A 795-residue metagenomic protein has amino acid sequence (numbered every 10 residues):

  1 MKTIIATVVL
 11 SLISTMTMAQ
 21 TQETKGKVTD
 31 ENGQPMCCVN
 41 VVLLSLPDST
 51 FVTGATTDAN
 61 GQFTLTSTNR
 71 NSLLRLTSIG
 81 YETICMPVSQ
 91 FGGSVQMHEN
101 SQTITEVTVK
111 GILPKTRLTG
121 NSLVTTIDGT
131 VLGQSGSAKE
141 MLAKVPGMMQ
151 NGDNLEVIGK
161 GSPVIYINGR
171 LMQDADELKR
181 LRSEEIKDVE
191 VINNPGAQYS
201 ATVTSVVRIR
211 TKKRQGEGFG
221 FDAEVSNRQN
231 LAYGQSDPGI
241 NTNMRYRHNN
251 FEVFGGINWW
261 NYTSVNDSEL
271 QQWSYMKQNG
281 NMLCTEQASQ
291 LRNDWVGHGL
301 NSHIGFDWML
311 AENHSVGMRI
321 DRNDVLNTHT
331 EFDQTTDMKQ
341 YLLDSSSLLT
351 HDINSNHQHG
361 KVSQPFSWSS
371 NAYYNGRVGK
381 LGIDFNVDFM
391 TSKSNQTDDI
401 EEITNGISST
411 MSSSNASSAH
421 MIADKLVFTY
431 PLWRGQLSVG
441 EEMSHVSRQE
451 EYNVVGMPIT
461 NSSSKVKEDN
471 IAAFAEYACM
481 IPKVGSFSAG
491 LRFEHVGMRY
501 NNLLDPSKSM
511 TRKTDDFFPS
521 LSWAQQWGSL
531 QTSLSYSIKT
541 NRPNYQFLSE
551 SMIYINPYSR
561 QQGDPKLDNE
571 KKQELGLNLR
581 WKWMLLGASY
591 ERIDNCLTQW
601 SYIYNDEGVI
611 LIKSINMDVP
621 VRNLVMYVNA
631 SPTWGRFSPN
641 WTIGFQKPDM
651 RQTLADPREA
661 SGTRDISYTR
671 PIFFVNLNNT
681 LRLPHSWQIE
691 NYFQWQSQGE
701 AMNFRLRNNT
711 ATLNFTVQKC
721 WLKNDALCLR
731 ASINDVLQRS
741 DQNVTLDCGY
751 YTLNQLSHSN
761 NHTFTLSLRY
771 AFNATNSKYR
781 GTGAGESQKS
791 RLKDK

Functional and structural regions predicted by a protein language model:
N40-L44, T77-Y81, F91-V131, Q150-G152 (+2 more regions): Short, acidic, small-residue-rich periplasmic hinge/interaction motif at the N-terminus of Gram-negative outer-membrane
P47-Q62: Short, acidic Ser/Thr/Gly-rich low-complexity loop/linker segments typical of extracellular and cell-surface proteins
T66, K144, R170-G196: Short acidic/polar hinge/loop motifs at secondary-structure boundaries that mediate gating or recognition
F91-H98, E106, A138-M141, A175-D176 (+3 more regions): N-terminal periplasmic accessory domains that precede and gate Gram-negative outer-membrane beta-barrel machines
K139-L171, R210: Extracytoplasmic beta-strand/coil segments of soluble accessory domains associated with Gram-negative outer-membrane
G299-N327, N354, Q358-N502, A524-Q531 (+4 more regions): Face-selective signature of the C-terminal outer-membrane beta-barrel domain
M421-K425, A472-F474, D568, E574 (+1 more regions): Outer membrane beta-barrel strand-and-loop segments of large Gram-negative receptors, especially TonB-dependent
V466-E468, S509-R512, T540-D594, I612-V625 (+2 more regions): Outer-membrane beta-barrel signature, preferentially recognizing the C-terminal barrel domain of Gram-negative
